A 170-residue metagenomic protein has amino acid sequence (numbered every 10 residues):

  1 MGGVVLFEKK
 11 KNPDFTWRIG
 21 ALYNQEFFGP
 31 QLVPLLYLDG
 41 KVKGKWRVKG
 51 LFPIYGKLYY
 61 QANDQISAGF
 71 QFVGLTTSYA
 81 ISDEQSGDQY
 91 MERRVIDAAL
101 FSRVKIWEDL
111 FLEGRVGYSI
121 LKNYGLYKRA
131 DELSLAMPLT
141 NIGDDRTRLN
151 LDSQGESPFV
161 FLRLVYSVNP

Functional and structural regions predicted by a protein language model:
M1, E26-P30, W46-V48, D88-R94 (+1 more regions): Replace "Gram-negative outer membrane beta-barrel proteins" with "bacterial and organellar outer membrane beta-barrel
M1-V5, L32-L36, F52-G56, R94-L100 (+1 more regions): Hydrophobic, lipid-facing positions within transmembrane beta-strands of outer-membrane proteins
K9, G40, G50-F52, Y60 (+4 more regions): Residue-level signature of outer-membrane beta-barrel architecture
P13-R18, K45-V48, Q65-G69, E108-L112 (+1 more regions): Repeated loop/turn-to-beta-strand initiation elements of outer-membrane beta-barrel proteins
I19-Y23, L36, G50-F52, F70-G74 (+1 more regions): Transmembrane beta-barrel strands of outer-membrane/channel proteins
L22-N24, K43, E84-Q89, R146-N150: Extracellular loop and loop/strand-boundary signature of outer-membrane beta-barrel proteins
F28-Q31, T77-D83, K122-Y127, E132: Outer-membrane beta-barrel proteins
L36-G40, S102, S153-P170: Outer-membrane beta-barrel "beta-signal"
